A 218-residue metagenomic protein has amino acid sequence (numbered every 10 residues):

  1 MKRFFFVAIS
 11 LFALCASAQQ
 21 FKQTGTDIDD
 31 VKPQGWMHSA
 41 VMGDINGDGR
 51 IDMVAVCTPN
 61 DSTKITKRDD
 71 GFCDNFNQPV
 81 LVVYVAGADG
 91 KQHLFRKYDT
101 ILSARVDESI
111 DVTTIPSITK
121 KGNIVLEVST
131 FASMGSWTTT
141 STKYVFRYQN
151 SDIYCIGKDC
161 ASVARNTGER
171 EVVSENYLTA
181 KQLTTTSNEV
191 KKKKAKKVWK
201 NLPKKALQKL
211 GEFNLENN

Functional and structural regions predicted by a protein language model:
M1-F21: Bacterial Sec-dependent N-terminal signal peptides
Q19-P33, A88-E108, P203: Blade-edge motifs of beta-propeller repeat domains
Q20-F21, T63-Y98, F146-Y148: Beta-propeller blade repeat segments, especially FG-GAP/WD-type strand-to-loop junctions in 6- to 7-bladed propeller
I28-M53: N-terminal targeting signals for Sec/Tat export/insertion, comprising classic cleavable signal peptides
D30-V31, T66-F76, S133-T139: Short consensus segments that form the blades of beta-propeller domains, in both extracellular/periplasmic
W36-I45, S109-G122: Beta-propeller blade termini
I45-C57, T119-T130: Acidic/hydrophobic-patterned starts of short beta strands in beta-sheet-rich repeat architectures
T113-N218: Acidic, small-residue rich beta-repeat scaffolds with periodic aromatic anchors
